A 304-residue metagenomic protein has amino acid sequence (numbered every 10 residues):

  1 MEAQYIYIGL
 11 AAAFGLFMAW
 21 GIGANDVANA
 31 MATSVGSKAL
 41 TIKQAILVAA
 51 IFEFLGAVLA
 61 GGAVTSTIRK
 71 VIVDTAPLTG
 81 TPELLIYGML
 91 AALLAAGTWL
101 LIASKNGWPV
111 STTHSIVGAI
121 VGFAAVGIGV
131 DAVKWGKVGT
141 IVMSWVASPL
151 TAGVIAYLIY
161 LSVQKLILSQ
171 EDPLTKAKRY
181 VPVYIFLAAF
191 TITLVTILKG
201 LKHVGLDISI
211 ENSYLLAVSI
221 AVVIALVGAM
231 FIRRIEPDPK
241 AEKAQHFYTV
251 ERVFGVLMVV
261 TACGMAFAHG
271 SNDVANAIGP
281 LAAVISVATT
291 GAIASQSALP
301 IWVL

Functional and structural regions predicted by a protein language model:
M1-L304: Alpha-helical transmembrane segments and immediately membrane-proximal extracytoplasmic
